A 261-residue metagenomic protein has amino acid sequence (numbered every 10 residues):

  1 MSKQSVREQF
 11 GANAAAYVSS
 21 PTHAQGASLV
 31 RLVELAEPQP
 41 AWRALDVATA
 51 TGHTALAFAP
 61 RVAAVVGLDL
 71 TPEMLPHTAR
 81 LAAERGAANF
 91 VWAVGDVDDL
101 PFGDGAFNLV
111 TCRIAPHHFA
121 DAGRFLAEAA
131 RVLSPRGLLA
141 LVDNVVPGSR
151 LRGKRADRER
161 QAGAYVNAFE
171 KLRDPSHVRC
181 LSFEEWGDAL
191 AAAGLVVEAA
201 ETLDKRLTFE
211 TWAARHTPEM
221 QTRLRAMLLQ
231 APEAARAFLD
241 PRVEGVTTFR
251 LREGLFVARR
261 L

Functional and structural regions predicted by a protein language model:
M1-W42, H53-A57, M74-H77, E84-R85 (+1 more regions): Conserved class I S-adenosyl-L-methionine
L45-D99: Class I SAM-dependent methyltransferase SAM/SAH-binding core
T51, A122, E184-G187, A193-L261: Conserved Class I S-adenosyl-L-methionine
D98-L109: A short acidic, Gly/Pro-enriched loop at the edge of an enzyme's catalytic core that lines a small-molecule cofactor
N108-D121: A short SAM/SAH-binding and catalytic strip from SAM-dependent methyltransferases
G123-L138: A short glycine-rich, Lys/Arg-flanked "PGG" loop and its adjoining helix->strand segment in the class I
L138-K171: Conserved class I S-adenosyl-L-methionine
E170-E185: Acceptor-substrate binding/catalytic loop of class I
